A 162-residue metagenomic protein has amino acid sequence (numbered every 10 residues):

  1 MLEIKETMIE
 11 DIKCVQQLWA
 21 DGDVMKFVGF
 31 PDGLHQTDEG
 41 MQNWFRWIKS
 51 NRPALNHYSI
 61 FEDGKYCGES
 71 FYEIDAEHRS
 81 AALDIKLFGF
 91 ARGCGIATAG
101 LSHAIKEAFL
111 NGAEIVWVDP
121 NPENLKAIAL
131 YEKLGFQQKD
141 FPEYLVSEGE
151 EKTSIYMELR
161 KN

Functional and structural regions predicted by a protein language model:
M1-D38, Q42: A short, well-structured alpha-helix characteristic of acyl/acetyltransferase catalytic modules
T7, L87, P120: Hydrophobic adenine-recognition pocket in adenosine-nucleotide-binding enzymes
L34-F90, E107, R160: Acetyl-CoA-dependent GNAT
R52, S70-D75, A104-E107, N111 (+2 more regions): Long, contiguous binding/interaction regions
F88-F90, C94, P122-E123: Active-site acidic-Proline motif in GNAT/NAT acetyltransferases
G93-E107, A129-K133: Conserved acetyl-CoA-binding loop-helix of GNAT-fold acetyltransferases
A97, L101, N124-A127, Y144-E150: Short glycine/proline-centered loop/turn elements that form peptide/ligand docking sites
W117-P120, Q137-S154: Conserved catalytic-core motifs of GNAT/GCN5-like acyltransferases
